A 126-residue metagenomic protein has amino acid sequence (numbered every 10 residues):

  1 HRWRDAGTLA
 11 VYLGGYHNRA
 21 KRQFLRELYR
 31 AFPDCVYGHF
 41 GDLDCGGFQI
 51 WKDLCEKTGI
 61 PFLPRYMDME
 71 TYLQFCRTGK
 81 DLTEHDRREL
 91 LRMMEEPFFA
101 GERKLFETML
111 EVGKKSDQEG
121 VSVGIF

Functional and structural regions predicted by a protein language model:
R2-C35, G46, P64-Y72: Acidic, glycine-rich catalytic loops of TOPRIM or P-loop NTPase phosphate-binding modules used across DNA replication
W3-A6, Y12, F32, W51 (+2 more regions): Aromatic-residue detector
G14-N18, H39-F40, C55, P61: Compact recognition or signaling/catalytic modules
A31-Y37, T58-G59, H85-E89: A general structural signal for short secondary-structure boundary/capping elements
D34-V36, M69, E95-E96, R103: Generic intrinsically disordered, low-complexity segments enriched for polar/acidic and small residues
F40-G46: Extended C-terminal subregions enriched in glycine
I50-D86: C-terminal hydrophobic structural anchor segments that stabilize assembly/packing rather than catalytic chemistry
G79-F126: Long, charged alpha-helical interface segments
